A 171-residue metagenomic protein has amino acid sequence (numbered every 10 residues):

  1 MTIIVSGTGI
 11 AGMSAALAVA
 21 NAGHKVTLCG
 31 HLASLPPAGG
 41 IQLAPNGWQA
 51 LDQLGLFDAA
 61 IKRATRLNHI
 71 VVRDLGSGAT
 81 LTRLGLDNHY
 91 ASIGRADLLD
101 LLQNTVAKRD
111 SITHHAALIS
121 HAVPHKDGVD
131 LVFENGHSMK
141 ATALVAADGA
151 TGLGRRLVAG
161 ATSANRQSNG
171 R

Functional and structural regions predicted by a protein language model:
M1-A11: Beta1/beta-strand and adjacent pyrophosphate-binding region of the FAD-binding site in flavoprotein oxidoreductases
M1-I3, A20, A44-R171: Conserved N-terminal helical subregion
A11, S34, T151: Conserved Rossmann-like nucleotide-cofactor binding loop
A11-G12, L98: Catalytic-loop motifs flanking and including active-site residues across diverse enzymes
A20-G39: Glycine-rich FAD pyrophosphate-binding loop
